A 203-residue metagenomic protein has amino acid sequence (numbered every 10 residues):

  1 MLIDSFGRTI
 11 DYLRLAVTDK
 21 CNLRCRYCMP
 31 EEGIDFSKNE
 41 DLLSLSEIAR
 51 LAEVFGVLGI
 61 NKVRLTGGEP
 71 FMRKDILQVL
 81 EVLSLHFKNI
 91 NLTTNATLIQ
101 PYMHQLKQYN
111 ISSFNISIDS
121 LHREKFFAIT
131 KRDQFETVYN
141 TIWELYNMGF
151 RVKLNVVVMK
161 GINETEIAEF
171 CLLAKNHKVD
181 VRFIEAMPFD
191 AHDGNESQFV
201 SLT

Functional and structural regions predicted by a protein language model:
M1-L92: Conserved alpha-helical substructure of the radical SAM core
G7, G59, G67-G68, N95-A96 (+3 more regions): Glycine-centered flexibility sites
C28, I60-T66, I118, V152-V156 (+1 more regions): Short beta-strands and strand-loop turn motifs
D35-R50, P70-S113, I118-N140, V156-E169: Canonical radical SAM enzyme core domain
G59-N61, H86-I90, N110-S112, M148-R151 (+1 more regions): Short, well-ordered coil/turn segments that N-cap beta-strands
E124, R132-Y139, W143-T203: Radical SAM enzyme [4Fe-4S]-AdoMet core and its adjacent flexible, acidic and glycine-rich loops/tails across
